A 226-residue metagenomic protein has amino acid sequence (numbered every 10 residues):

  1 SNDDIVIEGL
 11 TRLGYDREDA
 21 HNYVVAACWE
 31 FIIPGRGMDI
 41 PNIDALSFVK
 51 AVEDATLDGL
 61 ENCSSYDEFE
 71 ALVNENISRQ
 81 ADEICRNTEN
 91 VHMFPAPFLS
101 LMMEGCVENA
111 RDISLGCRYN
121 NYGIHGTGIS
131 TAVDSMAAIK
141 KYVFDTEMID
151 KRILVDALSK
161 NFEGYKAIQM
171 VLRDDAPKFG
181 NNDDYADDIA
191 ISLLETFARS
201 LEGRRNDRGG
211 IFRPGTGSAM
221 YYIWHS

Functional and structural regions predicted by a protein language model:
S1-S226: Conserved catalytic cores of very large enzyme subunits
